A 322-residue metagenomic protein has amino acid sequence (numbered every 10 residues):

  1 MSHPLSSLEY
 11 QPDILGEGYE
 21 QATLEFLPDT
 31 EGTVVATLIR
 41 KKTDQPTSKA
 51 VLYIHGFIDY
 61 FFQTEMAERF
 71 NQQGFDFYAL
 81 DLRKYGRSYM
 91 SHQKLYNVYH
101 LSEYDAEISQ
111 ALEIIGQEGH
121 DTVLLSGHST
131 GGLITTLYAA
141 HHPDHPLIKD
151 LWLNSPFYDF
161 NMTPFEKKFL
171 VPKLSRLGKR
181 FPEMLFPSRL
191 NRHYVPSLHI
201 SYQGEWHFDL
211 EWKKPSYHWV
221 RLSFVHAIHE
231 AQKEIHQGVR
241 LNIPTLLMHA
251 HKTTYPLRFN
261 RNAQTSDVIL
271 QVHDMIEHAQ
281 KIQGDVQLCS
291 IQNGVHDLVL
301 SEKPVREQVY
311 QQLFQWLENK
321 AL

Functional and structural regions predicted by a protein language model:
M1-Q45: N-terminal cap/lid segment of alpha/beta-hydrolase-fold proteins
S48-G56: Short beta-strand element of the alpha/beta-hydrolase
F57-I58, G86-T122, V305-R306: Catalytic nucleophile-loop/oxyanion-hole region of alpha/beta-hydrolase and closely related hydrolase-like folds
D59-A67, N71-S91: Conserved alpha/beta-hydrolase
T130, I134-V220: Alpha/beta-hydrolase-fold enzymes
F186-V286, S290: Serine-hydrolase catalytic core
D285-L322: Catalytic active-site module of serine/aspartate enzymes centered on a nucleophile-bearing elbow/loop
